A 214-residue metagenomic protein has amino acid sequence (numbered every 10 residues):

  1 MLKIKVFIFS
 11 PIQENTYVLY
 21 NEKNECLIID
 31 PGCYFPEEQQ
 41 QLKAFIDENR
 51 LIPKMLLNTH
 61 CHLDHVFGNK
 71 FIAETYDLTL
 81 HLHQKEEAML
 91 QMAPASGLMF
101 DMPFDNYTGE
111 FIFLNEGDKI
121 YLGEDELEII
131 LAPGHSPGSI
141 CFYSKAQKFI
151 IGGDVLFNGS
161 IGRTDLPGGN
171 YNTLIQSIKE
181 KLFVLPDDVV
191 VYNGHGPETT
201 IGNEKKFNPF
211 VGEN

Functional and structural regions predicted by a protein language model:
L2-N49, C141-G153: Conserved beta-strand hairpin/beta-sheet module of binuclear metal-dependent hydrolase folds, prominently
K3-K5, I52, T79, I112 (+2 more regions): Conserved beta-strand segments of alpha/beta enzyme cores
F7-I8, G109-I112, L131-P133: Short Gly/Pro-enriched turn/cap motifs at secondary-structure boundaries
L19, T59, A132: Conserved S/T- and glycine-rich ATP-binding loop of Class I adenylate-forming
C33-Q39, K43-L122, K206-F210: Active-site HxH/HxHxD metal-binding segment of metal-dependent hydrolases
C33-Y34, S96, K119, D125-N214: Metallo-beta-lactamase
